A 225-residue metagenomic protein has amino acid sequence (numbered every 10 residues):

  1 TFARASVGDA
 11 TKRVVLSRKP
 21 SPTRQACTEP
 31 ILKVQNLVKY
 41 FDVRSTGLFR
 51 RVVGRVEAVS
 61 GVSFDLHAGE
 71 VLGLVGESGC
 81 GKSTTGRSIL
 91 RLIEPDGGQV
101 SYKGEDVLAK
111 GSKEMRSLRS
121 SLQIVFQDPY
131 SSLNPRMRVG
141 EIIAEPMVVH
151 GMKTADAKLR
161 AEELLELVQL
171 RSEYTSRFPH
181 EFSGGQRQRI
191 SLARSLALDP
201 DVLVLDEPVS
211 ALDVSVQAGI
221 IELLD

Functional and structural regions predicted by a protein language model:
L48-V53, V107-Q123, V149, T154: ABC ATPase NBD coupling module
V75-G76: The feature captures the beta-strand-to-loop junction immediately N-terminal to the Walker
L90: Helix-to-loop junction immediately C-terminal to a conserved catalytic motif
D106, V148, A155-E173: Conserved ABC ATPase "signature" region
F178-F182, Q186: Conserved ABC ATPase signature
L192, I220: Hydrophobic anchor residue at the start of the ABC signature
A197-D201, Q217: A short, proline-enriched helix->beta-strand linker immediately N-terminal to the Walker B motif in ABC-type P-loop
